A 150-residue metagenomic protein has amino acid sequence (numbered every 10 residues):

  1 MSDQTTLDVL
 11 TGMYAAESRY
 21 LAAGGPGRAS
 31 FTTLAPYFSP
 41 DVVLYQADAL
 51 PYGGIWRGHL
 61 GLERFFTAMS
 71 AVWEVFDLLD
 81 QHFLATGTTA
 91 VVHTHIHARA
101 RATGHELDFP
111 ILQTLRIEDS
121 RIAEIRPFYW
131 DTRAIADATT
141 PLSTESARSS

Functional and structural regions predicted by a protein language model:
M1-P40, S143-S150: Short, low-complexity N-terminal intrinsically disordered segments enriched in polar/charged residues
M1-Q4, T67-S150: A beta-strand edge to alpha-helix "cap/lid" segment located at domain peripheries
Y14, F38, Y52, F65 (+2 more regions): Aromatic side chains
A15-E17, P51, H97: A short, structure-level motif marking secondary-structure boundaries and short turns
G24, Y52, I125: Short, flexible active-site loop motifs that bind/organize anionic cofactors or intermediates
G25-P26, L60, E106: Residue-level recognition of alpha-helix initiation/capping sites
S30-T88: A solvent-exposed, acidic/Ser-Thr-rich amphipathic alpha-helical stretch
